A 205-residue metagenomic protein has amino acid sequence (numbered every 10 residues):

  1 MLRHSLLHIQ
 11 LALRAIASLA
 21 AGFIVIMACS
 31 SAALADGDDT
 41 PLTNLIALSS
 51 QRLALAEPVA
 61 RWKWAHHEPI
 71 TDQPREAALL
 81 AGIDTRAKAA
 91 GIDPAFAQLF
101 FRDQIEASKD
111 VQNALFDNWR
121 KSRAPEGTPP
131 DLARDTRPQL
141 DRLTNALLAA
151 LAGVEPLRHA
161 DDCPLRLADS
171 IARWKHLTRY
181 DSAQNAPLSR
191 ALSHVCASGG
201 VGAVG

Functional and structural regions predicted by a protein language model:
M1-A12: N-terminal secretory signal peptides that target proteins for export/translocation
I16-A28: Bacterial N-terminal signal peptides
S31-A35: Sec/Tat signal peptide C-region and signal peptidase I cleavage site
D36-P74: Immediate post-signal-peptide N-terminus of mature secreted/exported proteins
P41-N44, Q51, L55, R75-L79 (+5 more regions): Stable alpha-helical elements in mature extracytoplasmic
A90-E126: Mid-length scaffold segments of soluble, non-membrane domains
R120-H159: Extended amphipathic alpha-helical interaction segments
G153-G205: Glycine-rich, aromatic-bearing surface loops/beta-hairpins
